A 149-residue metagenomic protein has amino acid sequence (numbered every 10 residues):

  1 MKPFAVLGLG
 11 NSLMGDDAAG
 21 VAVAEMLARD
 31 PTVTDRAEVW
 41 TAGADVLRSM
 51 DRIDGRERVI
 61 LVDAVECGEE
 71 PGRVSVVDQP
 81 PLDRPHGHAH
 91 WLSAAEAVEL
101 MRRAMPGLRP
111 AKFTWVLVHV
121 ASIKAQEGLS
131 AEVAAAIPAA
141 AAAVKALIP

Functional and structural regions predicted by a protein language model:
M1-S122, E127-P138, V144-P149: N-terminal catalytic or cofactor-binding beta/alpha core of small enzyme domains
